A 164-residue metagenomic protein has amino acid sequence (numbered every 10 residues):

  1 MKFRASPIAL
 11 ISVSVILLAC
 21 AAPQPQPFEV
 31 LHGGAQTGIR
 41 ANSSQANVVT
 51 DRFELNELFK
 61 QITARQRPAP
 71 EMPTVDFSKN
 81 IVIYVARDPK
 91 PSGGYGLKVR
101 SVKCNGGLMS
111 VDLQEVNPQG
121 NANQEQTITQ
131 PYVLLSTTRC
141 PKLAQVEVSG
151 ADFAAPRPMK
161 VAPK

Functional and structural regions predicted by a protein language model:
M1-L10: Bacterial N-terminal signal peptides that target proteins for export
A9-L18: Bacterial N-terminal signal peptides
C20-K164: Exposed, flexible binding/inhibitory loops of compact, secreted disulfide-stabilized domains
